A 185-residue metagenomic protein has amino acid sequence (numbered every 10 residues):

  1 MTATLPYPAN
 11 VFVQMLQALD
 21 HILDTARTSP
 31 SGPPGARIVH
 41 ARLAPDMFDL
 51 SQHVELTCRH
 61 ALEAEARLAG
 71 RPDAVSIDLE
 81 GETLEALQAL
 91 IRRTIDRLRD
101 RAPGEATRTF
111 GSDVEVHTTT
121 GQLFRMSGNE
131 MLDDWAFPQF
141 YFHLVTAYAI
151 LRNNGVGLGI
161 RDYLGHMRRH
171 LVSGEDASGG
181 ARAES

Functional and structural regions predicted by a protein language model:
M1-A9, H21, R169-S185: Basic/polar N-terminal segments that are highly enriched at the extreme N-terminus, encompassing both cleavable
A3-V11, G35-R59, I77-L87, L123-Q139 (+1 more regions): Alpha-helical scaffold segments that form or flank carboxylate-/histidine-based iron centers
L16, D20-R27, L62-E65, R92-R99 (+1 more regions): Structural signal for well-ordered, non-membrane alpha-helices
P30: Globin-like tetrapyrrole-binding proteins
D46-A74, T94-A102: Conserved alpha-helical segments that form or flank metal/cofactor-binding pockets of metalloenzymes
G70-E82, N153-G159: Long amphipathic alpha-helical coiled-coil segments
E80-T119, L123-L151: Acidic/histidine-rich alpha-helical segments that form the ligand environment of transition-metal centers
N129-G174, G179: C-terminal or internal capping secondary-structure element at the end of a domain, subdomain, or sheet
